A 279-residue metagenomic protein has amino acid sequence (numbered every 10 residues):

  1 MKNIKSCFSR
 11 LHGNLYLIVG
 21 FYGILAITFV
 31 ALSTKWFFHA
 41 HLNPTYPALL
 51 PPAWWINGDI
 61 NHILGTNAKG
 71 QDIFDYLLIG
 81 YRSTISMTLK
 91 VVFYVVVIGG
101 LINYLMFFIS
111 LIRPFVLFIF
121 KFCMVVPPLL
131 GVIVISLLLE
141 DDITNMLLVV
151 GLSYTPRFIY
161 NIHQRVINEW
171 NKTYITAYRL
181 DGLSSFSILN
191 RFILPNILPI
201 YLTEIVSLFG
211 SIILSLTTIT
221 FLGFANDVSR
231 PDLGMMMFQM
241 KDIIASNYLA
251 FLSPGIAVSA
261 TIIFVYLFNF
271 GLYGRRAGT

Functional and structural regions predicted by a protein language model:
M1-H41, I119-C123, I197, I263: N-terminal signal-anchor/first transmembrane alpha helix
I63, F107-I159, Q164-N168: Generic hydrophobic transmembrane alpha-helix motif, especially the helices
I73-F108: Transmembrane alpha-helix signature in integral membrane proteins
Y76-L77, I162, V166, Y174-I175 (+2 more regions): Short hydrophobic alpha-helical segments within the ABC transporter permease transmembrane module
I85-Y94, I98, F186-T218: Transmembrane alpha-helices
I133-V134, D141-L147, G151-Y154, E204-F238: Non-cytoplasmic
S153, V206, Y248-T279: C-terminal transmembrane helix and the adjacent membrane-cytosol boundary/short C-terminal tail of inner/organellar
